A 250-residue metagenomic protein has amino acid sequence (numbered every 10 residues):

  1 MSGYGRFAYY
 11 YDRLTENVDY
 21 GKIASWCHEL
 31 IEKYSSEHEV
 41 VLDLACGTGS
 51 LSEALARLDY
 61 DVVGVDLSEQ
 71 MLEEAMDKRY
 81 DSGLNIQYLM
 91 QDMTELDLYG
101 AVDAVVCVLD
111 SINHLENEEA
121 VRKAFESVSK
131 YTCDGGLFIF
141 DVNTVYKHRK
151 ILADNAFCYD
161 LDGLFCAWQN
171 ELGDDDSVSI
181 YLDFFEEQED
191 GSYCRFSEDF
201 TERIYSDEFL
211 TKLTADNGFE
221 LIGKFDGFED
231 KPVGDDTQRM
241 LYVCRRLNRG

Functional and structural regions predicted by a protein language model:
M1-E37: Conserved class I S-adenosyl-L-methionine
H38-A45: Conserved class I S-adenosyl-L-methionine
L42, S50-E95: Class I SAM-dependent methyltransferase SAM/SAH-binding core
T94-A104: A short acidic, Gly/Pro-enriched loop at the edge of an enzyme's catalytic core that lines a small-molecule cofactor
D103-E119: A short SAM/SAH-binding and catalytic strip from SAM-dependent methyltransferases
E119, I139-T211: SAM-dependent methyltransferase
R122-D134: A short glycine-rich, Lys/Arg-flanked "PGG" loop and its adjoining helix->strand segment in the class I
T201-G250: C-terminal lobe and adjacent flexible extensions of AdoMet/dcAdoMet transferase-like proteins
